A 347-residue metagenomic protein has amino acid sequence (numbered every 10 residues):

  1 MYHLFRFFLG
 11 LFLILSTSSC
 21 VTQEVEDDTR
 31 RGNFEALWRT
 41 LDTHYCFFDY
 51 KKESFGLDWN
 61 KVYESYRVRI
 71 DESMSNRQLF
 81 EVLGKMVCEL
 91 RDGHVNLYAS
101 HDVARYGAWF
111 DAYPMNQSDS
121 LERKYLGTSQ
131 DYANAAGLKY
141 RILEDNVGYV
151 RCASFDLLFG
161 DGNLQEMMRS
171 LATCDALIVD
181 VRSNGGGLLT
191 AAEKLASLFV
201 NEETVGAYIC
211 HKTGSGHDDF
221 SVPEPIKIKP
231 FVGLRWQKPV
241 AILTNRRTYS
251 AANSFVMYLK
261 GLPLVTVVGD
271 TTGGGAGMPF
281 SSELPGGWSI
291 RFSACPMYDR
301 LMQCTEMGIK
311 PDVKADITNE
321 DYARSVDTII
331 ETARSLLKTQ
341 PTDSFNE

Functional and structural regions predicted by a protein language model:
M1-F7: Positively charged n-region of N-terminal signal peptides that target proteins for export
F7-S16: Bacterial N-terminal signal peptides
I14, L171-T173, L234, G261: Alpha-helix termination/capping residues and helix-transition junctions
C20-H211, D218-P225, P239, S281-E283 (+3 more regions): Flexible, low-complexity junctional segments that flank or bridge functional domains
T190-R324, E331: Conserved acidic, small-residue-rich alpha-beta core segments centered on
V232, A323-E347: Short, low-complexity, Pro/Ser/Thr/Gly-rich segments in the mature regions of secreted, periplasmic
